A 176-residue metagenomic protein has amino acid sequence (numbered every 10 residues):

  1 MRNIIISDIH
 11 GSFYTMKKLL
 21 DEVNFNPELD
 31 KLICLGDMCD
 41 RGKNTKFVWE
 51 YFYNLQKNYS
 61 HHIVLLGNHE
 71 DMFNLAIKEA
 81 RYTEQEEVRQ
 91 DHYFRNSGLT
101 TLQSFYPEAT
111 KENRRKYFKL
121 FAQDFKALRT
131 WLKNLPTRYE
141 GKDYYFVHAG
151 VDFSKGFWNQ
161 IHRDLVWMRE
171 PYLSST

Functional and structural regions predicted by a protein language model:
M1, Y59-H61, K126-A127, N134: A short helix-to-beta-strand connector/capping loop
R2, I6, G11-H92: Core catalytic region of metal-dependent phosphoesterases/phosphodiesterases, especially metallo-beta-lactamase-like
N26, N96, L102-T176: Acidic, His/Gly-enriched loop-helix segments that form or flank divalent-metal centers in metallo-dependent hydrolases
